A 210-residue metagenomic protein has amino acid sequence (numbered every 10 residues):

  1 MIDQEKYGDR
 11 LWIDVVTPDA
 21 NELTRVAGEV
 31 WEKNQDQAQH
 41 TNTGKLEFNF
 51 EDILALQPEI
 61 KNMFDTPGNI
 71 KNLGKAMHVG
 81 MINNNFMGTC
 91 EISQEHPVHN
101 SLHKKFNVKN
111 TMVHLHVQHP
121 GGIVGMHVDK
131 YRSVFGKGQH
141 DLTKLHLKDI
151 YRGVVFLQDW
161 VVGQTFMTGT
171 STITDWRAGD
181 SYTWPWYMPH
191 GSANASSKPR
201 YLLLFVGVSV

Functional and structural regions predicted by a protein language model:
M1-L115, I123: Non-heme Fe(II)/2-oxoglutarate
T111, Y151, M188: Short beta-strand or tight-loop elements that sit immediately N-terminal to catalytic metal-binding acidic residues
L115-K148: Conserved short histidine dyad/triad with adjacent acidic residue
V117-H119, K130, V155-V161, W186-M188 (+1 more regions): Short, flexible loop/turn elements at secondary-structure junctions
G125-D129, G136-G138, Q164-G169, A178 (+1 more regions): A short secondary-structure junction signal
I150-R177: A short beta-strand-loop-beta hairpin characteristic of the jelly-roll/cupin
Y151-F156, T183, S197-V210: A short hydrophobic beta-strand segment most commonly corresponding to one strand of the jelly-roll/cupin
T174-P189: Conserved metal-binding segment of the jelly-roll/cupin
